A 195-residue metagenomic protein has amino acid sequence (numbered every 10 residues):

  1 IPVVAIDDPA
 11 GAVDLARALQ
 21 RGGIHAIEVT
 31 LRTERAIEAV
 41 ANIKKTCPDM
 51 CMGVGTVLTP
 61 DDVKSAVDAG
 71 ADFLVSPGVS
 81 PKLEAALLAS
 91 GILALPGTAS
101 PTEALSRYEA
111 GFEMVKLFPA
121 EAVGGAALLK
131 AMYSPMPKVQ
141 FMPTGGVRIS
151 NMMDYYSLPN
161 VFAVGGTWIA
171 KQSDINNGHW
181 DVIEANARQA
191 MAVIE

Functional and structural regions predicted by a protein language model:
I1-G70, A89, I149-S150, N177-E195: Conserved N-terminal beta1-alpha1 strand-loop-helix module at the mouth
A5-D7, T33, V54-P60, S76-S80 (+3 more regions): Glycine-rich beta-to-alpha transition loops that act as phosphate-gripper elements at the mouths of alpha/beta enzyme
I6-I27, R32, T98-K116, V123 (+1 more regions): N-terminal/domain-start segments enriched in small and hydrophobic, helix-friendly residues, covering either
L15, T59-A69, T102-A110, A127 (+1 more regions): Catalytic cores of alpha/beta
Q20-H25, T46-M50, D68-L74, L88-L95 (+3 more regions): Glycine-enriched alpha-helix->loop->beta-strand junction motifs that scaffold or abut catalytic
F73, P77-L83, K116-A126, N160-V182: Glycine-rich phosphate-binding active-site loops on the catalytic face of alpha/beta enzymes
S134-E195: Hydrophobic secondary-structure block in the mid-to-C-terminal portion of proteins
